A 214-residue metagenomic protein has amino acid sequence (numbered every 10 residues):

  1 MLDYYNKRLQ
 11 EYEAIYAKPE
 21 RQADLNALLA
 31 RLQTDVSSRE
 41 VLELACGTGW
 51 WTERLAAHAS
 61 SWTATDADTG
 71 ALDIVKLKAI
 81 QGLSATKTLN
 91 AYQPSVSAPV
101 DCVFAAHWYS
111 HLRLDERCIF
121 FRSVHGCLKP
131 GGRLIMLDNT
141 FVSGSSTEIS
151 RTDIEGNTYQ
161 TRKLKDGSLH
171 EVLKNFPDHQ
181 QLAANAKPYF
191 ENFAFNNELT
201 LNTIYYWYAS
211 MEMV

Functional and structural regions predicted by a protein language model:
M1-D35, T48-V96, L114-C118, I135-V214: Class I (Rossmann-like) S-adenosyl-L-methionine-dependent methyltransferase catalytic domain, capturing the SAM-binding
D35-V36, L128: Hydrophobic beta-strand core residues of beta-sandwich domains
R39, G132-R133: Surface-exposed loop/turn positions
R39-G47: Conserved class I S-adenosyl-L-methionine
E40, S61, P99-D101: Structural signature of beta-strand start/N-cap positions in the alpha/beta core of ABC transporter nucleotide-binding
F104: A conserved beta-strand element that flanks and buttresses the S-adenosyl-L-methionine
H107-H111: Short catalytic micro-motifs in class I SAM-dependent methyltransferases
C118-P130: A short glycine-rich, Lys/Arg-flanked "PGG" loop and its adjoining helix->strand segment in the class I
